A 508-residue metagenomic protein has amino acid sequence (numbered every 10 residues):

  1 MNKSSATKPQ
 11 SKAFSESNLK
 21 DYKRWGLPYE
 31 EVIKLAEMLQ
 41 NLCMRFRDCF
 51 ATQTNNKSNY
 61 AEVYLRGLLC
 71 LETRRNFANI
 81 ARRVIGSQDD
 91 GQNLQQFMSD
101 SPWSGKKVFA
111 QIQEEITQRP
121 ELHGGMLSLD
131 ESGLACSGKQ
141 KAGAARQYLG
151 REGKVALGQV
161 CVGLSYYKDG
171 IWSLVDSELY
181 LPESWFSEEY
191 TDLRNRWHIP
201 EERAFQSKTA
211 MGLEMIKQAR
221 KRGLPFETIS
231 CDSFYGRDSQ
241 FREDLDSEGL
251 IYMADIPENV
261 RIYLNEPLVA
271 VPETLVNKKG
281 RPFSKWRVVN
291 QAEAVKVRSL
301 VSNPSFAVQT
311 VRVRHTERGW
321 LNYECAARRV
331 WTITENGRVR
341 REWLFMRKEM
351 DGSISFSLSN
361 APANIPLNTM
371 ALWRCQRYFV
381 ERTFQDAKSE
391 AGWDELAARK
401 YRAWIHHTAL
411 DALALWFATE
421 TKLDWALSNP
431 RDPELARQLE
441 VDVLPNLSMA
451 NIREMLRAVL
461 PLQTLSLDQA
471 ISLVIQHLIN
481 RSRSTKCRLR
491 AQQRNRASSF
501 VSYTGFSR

Functional and structural regions predicted by a protein language model:
M1-T52: Basic, low-complexity segments
C49-Y60, Y64, L68, E72-K139 (+9 more regions): Electropositive nucleic-acid engagement tracts
F50, S359, I365-R374, S389-I405 (+1 more regions): Short, solvent-exposed helix-loop connector elements
I80-A81, H123-S137, L164, I229-R237 (+4 more regions): Short, conserved catalytic/metal-binding motifs centered on acidic residues
F97-E183, Y190, R194, A326-R328: Active-site-proximal, Lys/Arg-enriched surface segment that forms a nucleic-acid-binding/basic interface patch
Y167-W197, E201, P257, I262-F379 (+3 more regions): An anionic, glycine-rich sequence signature occurring as long contiguous blocks
L193-T274: Domain-level cores of phosphate- or acyl-group-handling catalytic modules
W393-W425, N429-R431, L435-R457: Basic, amphipathic alpha-helical segments enriched in Lys/Arg and hydrophobic/aromatic residues
